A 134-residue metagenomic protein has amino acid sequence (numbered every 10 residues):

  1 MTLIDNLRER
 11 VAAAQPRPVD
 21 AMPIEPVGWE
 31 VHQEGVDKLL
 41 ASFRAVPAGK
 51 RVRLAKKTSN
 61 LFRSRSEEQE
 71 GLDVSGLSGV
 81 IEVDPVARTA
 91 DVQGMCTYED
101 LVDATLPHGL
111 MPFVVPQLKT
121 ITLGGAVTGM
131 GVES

Functional and structural regions predicted by a protein language model:
M1-S134: Noncatalytic alpha-helical scaffold of FAD-dependent oxidoreductases
